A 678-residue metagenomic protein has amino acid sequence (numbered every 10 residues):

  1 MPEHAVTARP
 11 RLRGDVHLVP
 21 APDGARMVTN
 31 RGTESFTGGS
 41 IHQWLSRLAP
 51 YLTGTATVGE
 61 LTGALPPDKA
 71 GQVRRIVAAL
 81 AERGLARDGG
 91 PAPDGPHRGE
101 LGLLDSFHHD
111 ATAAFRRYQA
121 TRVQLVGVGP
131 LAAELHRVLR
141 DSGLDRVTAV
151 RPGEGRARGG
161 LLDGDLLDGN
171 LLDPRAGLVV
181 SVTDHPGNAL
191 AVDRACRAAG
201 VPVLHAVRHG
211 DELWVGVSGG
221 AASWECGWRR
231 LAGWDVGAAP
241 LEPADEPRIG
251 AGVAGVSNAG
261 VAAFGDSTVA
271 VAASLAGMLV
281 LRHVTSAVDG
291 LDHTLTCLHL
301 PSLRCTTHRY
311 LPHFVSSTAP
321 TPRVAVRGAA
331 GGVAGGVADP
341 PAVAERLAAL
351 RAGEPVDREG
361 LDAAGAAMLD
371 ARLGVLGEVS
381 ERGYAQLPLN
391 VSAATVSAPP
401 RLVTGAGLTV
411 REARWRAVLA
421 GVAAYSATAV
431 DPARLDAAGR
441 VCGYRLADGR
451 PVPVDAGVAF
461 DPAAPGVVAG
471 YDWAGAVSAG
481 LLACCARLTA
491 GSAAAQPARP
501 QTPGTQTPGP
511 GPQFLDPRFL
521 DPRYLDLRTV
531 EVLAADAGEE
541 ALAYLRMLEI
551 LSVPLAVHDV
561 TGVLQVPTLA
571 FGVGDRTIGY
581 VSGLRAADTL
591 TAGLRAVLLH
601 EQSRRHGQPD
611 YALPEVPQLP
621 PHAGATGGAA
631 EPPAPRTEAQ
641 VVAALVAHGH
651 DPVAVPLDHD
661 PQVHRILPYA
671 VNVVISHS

Functional and structural regions predicted by a protein language model:
M1-T33: Long, low-complexity, charged/polar intrinsically disordered regions in eukaryotic proteins
R31-V147, R523, E531: Long, charge-rich, low-complexity alpha-helical segments
L52, A81, V269, A273-D289 (+4 more regions): Short, hydrophobic alpha-helical segments
L61, L139, C196, G277-V280 (+1 more regions): Hydrophobic structural packing positions in well-ordered secondary structure
L125-E134, R151-E154, V180-P186, A206-H209: Structural motif
R140-A176: A short, well-structured beta->alpha microelement
L162-D165, R175-S274, T285, P301: E1/E1-like adenylate-forming module used to activate ubiquitin-like modifiers and sulfur-carrier proteins
A287-G504, F514-S678: Helix-biased "structured C-terminal domain" signature
